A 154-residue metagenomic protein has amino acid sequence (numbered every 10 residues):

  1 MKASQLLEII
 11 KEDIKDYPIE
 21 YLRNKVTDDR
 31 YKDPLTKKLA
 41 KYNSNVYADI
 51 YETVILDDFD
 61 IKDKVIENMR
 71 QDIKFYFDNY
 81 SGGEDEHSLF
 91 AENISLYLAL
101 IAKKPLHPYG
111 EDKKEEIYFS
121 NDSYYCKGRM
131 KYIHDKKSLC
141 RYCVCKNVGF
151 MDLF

Functional and structural regions predicted by a protein language model:
S4-F154: Cysteine-centered metal-binding/redox modules
